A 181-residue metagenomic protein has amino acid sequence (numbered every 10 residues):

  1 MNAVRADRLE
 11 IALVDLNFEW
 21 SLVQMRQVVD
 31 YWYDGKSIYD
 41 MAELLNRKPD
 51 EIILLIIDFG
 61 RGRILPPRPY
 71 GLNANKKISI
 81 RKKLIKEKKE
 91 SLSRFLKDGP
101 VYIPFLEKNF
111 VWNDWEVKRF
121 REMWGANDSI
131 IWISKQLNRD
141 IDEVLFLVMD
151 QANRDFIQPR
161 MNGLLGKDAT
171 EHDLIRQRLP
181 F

Functional and structural regions predicted by a protein language model:
M1-F181: Intrinsically disordered, low-complexity regulatory regions of eukaryotic nuclear gene-regulatory proteins
